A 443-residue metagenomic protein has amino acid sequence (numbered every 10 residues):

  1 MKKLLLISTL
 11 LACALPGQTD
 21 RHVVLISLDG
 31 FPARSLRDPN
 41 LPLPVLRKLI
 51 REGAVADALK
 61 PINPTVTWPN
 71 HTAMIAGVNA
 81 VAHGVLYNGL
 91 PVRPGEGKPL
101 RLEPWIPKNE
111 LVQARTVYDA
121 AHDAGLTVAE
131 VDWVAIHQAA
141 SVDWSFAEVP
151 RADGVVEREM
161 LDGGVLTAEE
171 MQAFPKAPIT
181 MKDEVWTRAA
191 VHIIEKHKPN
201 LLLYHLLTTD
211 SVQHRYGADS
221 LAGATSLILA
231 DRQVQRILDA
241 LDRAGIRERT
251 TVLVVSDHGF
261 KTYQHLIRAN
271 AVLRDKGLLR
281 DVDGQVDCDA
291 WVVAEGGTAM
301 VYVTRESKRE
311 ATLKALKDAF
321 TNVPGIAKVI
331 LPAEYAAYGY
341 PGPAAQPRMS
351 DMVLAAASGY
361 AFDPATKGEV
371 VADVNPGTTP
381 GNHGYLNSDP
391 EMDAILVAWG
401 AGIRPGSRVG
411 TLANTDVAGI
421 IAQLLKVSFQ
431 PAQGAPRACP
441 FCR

Functional and structural regions predicted by a protein language model:
L4-C13: Sec-dependent N-terminal signal peptides
G17-T19: Boundary at the C-terminal end of the N-terminal hydrophobic targeting segment
L25, V45, L229-L273, I421: Metal-dependent active-site segment of extracytoplasmic phospho-/sulfohydrolases and closely related
R34-A82, A129: Short, structured active-site-proximal loop/turn typified by the sulfatase FGly-forming signature C/S-X-P-X-R
R34-L36, T180-Y204, T209-T250, L313-K314 (+1 more regions): A long, amphipathic alpha-helix that forms part of the scaffold/cap immediately adjacent to metal-dependent active
N79-S220, D318, D363: His/Asp/Glu-rich, glycine-adjacent segments that coordinate divalent cations and/or stabilize oxyanion chemistry on
A114, D287-R408, L412-I420: Active-site neighborhoods of enzymes that stabilize oxyanions during catalysis
E248-R249, S256-T304: Acidic/histidine-rich catalytic neighborhood
